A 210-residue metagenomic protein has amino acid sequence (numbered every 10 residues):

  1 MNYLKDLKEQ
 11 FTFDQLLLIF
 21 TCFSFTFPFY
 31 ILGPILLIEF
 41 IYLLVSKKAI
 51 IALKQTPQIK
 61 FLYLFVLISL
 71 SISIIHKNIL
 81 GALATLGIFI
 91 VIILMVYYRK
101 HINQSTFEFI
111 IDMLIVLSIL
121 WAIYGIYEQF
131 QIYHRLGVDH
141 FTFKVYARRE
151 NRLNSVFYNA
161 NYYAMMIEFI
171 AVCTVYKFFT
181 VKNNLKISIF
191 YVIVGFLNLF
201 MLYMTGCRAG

Functional and structural regions predicted by a protein language model:
M1-L80, I90-V116, K177-V192: Transmembrane signal-anchor hairpin modules in multi-pass inner-membrane enzymes, especially those that act on
N2, V96, N151, L197-N198: Positions in alpha-helical segments
Q10-F11, T85, Y146: Helix-boundary and loop/linker segments of multi-pass membrane transporters
I19, E108-F141, S155-G210: Alpha-helical transmembrane segments of multi-pass inner-membrane proteins
A84-G87, N154-Y158: Alpha-helical membrane-interface segments at transmembrane helix boundaries
F141-R152: Luminal/periplasmic active-site loops of membrane-embedded glycosylation enzymes
